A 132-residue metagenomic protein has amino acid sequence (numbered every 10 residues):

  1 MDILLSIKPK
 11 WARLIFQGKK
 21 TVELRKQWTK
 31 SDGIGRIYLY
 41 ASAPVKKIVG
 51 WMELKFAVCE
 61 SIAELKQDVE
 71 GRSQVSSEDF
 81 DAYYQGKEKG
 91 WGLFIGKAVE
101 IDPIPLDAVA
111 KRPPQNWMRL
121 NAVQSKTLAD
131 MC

Functional and structural regions predicted by a protein language model:
M1-C132: Structured alpha/beta reader/binder surfaces that contact nucleic acids or chromatin modification marks
